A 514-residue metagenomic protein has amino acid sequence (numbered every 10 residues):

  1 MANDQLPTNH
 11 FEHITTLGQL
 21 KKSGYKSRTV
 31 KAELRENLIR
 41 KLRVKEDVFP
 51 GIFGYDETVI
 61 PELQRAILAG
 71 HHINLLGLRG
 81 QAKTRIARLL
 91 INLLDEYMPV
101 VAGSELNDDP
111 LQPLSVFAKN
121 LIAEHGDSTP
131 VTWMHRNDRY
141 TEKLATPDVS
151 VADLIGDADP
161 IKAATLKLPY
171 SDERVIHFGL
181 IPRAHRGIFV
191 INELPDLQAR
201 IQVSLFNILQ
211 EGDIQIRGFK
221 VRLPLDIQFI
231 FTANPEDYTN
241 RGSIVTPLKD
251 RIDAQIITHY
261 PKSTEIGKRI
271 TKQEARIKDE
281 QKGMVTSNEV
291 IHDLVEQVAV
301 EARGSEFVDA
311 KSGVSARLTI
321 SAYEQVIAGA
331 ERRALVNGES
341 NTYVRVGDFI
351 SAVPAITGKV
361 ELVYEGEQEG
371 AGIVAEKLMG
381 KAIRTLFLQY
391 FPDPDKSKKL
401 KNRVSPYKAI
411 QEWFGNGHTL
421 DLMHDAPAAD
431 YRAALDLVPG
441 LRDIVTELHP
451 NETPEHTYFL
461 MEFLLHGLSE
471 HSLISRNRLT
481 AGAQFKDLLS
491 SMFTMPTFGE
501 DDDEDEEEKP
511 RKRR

Functional and structural regions predicted by a protein language model:
K21-T29, R40-V59: Dynamic helix-loop-helix/coil hinge segments at AAA+ ATPase domain boundaries and subdomain interfaces
K22-N37, T165, T239-S243, K249-S312 (+3 more regions): Conserved C-terminal "switch" segment of AAA+ ATPases
Y55-D56, Q64-G70, L78-R79, I181-A184 (+1 more regions): Phosphate-binding P-loop
A69-I73, V300-V308, I320-N341, A355 (+1 more regions): AAA+ ATPase "lid" subdomain C-terminal helix
A82-K83: Conserved glycine(s) of the Walker
I86, L90: Hydrophobic positions on the alpha1 helix immediately C-terminal to the Walker A/P-loop
L94-T132, R136-H177, H185-K282, A328-N337: Canonical AAA+ ATPase core
E331-R514: C-terminal engagement/docking regions of AAA+ P-loop ATPases
